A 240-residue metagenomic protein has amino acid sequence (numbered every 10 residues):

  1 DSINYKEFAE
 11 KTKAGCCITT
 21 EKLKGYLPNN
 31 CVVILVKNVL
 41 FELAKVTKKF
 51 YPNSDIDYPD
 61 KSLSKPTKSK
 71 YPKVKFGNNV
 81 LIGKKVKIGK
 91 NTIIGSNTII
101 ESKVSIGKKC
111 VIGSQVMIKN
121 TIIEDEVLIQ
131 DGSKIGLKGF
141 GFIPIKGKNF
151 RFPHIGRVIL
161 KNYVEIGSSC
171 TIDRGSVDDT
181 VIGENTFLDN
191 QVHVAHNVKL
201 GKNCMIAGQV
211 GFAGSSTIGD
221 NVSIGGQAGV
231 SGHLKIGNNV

Functional and structural regions predicted by a protein language model:
D1-T67, E126, G132-S133, L137-R151 (+1 more regions): Terminal amphipathic alpha-helical/low-complexity segments used for targeting or macromolecular assembly
L63-V240: Structural signal for interior beta-strand "rungs" in well-ordered beta-sheet cores of soluble enzyme domains
